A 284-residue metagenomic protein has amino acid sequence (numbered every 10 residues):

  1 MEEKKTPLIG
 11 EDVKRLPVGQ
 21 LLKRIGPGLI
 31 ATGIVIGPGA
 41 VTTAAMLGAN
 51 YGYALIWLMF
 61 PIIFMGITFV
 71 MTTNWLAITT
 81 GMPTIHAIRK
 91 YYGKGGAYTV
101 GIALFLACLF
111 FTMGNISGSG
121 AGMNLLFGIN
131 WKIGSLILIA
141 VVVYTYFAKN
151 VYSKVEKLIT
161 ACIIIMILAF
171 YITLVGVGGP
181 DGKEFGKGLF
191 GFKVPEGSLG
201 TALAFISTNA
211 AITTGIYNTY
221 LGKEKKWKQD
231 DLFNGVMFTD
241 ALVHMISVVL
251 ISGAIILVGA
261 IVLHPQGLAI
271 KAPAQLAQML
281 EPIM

Functional and structural regions predicted by a protein language model:
M1-A40, T201, Q229-T239, V243: Membrane-interface "cap" regions at the ends of multi-pass membrane proteins
E2-G10, A44-G48, M71-G96, A121-M123 (+1 more regions): Flexible loop linkers connecting adjacent transmembrane helices in multi-pass alpha-helical membrane transporters
R24-M65, F69-T72, S117, K271-A277: Transmembrane helix-boundary motif of multi-pass solute transporters/channels
A31, L58-Y91, T99-F110: Juxtamembrane transmembrane-helix boundary signature
I67-A77, G222-K223, I246-Q275: Extracellular/periplasmic helix-exit of transmembrane alpha-helices
T79, A97-G128, S135-L138: Hydrophobic transmembrane alpha-helices that form the core helical bundles of multi-pass secondary transporters
G101-I102, L126-A148, I164-V175: Transmembrane alpha-helical segments of multi-pass small-molecule transport proteins
I163-K193, A202-L203, S207-G222: Hydrophobic alpha-helical segments and their helix-loop junctions in multi-pass secondary transporters
